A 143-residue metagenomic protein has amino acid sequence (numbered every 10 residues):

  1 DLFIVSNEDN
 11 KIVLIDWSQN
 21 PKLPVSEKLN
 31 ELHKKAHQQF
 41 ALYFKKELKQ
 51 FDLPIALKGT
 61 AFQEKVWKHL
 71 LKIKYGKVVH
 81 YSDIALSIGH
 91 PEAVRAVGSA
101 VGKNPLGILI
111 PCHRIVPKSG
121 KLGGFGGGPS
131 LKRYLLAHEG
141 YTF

Functional and structural regions predicted by a protein language model:
D1-E92, T142-F143: Basic nucleic-acid-binding alpha-helical/helix-turn surface characteristic of O6-alkylguanine DNA
L70, I84, C112-H113, L135: Residue-level signal for inorganic ion chemistry
E92-V97, V101-G102: Regulatory, non-catalytic segments
L109: Major-groove DNA-recognition helix of helix-turn-helix-type DNA-binding domains
V116: Anionic N-terminal interaction surfaces
S119-F143: …primarily DNA-binding HTH/wHTH and HhH modules…
